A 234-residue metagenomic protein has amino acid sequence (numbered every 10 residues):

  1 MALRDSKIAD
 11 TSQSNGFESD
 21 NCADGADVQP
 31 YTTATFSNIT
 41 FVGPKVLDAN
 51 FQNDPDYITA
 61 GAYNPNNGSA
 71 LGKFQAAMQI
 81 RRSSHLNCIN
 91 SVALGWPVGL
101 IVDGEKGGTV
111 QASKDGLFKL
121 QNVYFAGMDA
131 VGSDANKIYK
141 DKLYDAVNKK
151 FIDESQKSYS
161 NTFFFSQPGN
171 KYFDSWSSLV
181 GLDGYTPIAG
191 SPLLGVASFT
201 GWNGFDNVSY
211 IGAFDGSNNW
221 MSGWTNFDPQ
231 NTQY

Functional and structural regions predicted by a protein language model:
M1-Y234: Extracellular beta-rich repeat passengers
